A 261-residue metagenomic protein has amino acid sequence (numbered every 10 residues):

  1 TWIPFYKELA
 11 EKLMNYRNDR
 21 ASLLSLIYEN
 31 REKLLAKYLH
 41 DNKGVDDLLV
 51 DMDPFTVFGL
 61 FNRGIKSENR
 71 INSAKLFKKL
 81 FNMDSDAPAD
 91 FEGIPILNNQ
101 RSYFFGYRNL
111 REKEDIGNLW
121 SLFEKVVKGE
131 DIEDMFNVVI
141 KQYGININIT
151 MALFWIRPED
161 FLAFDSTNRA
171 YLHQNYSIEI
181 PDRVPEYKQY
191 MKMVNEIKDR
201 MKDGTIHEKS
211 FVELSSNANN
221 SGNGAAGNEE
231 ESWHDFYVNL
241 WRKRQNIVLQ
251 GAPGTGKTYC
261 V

Functional and structural regions predicted by a protein language model:
T1-Q142, P158-A225: An N-terminal alpha-helical hairpin/helix-loop-helix interaction module that forms a charged, gly/pro-flexible surface
I149-I156: Contiguous, well-ordered alpha-helical segments that form the cores/surfaces of helical PPI scaffolds
A226-Q245: Pre-Walker A adenine-sensing motif
L249: Hydrophobic anchor at the beta1->P-loop junction of P-loop NTPases
A252-P253: P-loop (Walker A) phosphate-binding loop of NTP-binding proteins
G256-K257: Conserved glycine(s) of the Walker
C260: Hydrophobic positions on the alpha1 helix immediately C-terminal to the Walker A/P-loop
